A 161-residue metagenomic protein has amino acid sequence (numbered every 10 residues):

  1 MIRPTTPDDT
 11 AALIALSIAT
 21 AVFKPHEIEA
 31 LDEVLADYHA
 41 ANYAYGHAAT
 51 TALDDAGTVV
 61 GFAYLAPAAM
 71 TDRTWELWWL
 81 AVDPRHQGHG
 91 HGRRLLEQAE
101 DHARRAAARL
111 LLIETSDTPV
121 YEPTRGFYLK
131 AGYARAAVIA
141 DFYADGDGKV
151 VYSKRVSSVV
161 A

Functional and structural regions predicted by a protein language model:
P4-R85, R93-Q98, H102, A106 (+2 more regions): Acetyl-CoA-dependent GNAT
A81, D117-P119: Active-site-proximal loop/turn and secondary-structure-junction residues that shape catalytic pockets, frequently
G90: Glycine-rich phosphate-binding loop
A103-S116: Conserved GNAT acetyl-CoA-binding A-motif
E114-D117, L129-V150: Conserved catalytic-core motifs of GNAT/GCN5-like acyltransferases
T124: Helix-turn-helix
V159-A161: Acidic/histidine-enriched, glycine/proline-rich intrinsically disordered or flexible terminal extensions
